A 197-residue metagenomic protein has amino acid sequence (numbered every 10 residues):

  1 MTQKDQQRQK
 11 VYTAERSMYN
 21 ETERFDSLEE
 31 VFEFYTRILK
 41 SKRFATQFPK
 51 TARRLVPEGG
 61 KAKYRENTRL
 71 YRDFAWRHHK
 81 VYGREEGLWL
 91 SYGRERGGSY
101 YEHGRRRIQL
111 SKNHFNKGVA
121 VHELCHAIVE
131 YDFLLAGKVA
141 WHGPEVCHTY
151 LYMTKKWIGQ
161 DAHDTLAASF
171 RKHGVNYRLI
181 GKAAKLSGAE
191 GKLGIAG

Functional and structural regions predicted by a protein language model:
M1-G118, A127-G197: Active-site-proximal or metal-binding-adjacent scaffold patches in catalytic folds
E123: Walker B catalytic acidic pair
